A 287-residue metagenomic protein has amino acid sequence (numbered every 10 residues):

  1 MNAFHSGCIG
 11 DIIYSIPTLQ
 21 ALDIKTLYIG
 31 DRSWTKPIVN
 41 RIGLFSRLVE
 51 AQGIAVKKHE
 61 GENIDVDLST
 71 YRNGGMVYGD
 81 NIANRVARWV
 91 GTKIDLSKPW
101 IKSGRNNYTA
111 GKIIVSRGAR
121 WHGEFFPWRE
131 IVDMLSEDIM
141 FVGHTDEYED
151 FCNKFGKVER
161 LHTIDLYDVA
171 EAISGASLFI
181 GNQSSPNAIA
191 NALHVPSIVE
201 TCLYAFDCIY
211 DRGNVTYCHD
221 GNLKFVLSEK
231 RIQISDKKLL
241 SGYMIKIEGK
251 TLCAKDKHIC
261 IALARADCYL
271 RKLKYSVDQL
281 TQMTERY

Functional and structural regions predicted by a protein language model:
M1-Y287: Catalytic machinery of carbohydrate-active enzymes, primarily nucleotide-sugar-dependent glycosyltransferases
